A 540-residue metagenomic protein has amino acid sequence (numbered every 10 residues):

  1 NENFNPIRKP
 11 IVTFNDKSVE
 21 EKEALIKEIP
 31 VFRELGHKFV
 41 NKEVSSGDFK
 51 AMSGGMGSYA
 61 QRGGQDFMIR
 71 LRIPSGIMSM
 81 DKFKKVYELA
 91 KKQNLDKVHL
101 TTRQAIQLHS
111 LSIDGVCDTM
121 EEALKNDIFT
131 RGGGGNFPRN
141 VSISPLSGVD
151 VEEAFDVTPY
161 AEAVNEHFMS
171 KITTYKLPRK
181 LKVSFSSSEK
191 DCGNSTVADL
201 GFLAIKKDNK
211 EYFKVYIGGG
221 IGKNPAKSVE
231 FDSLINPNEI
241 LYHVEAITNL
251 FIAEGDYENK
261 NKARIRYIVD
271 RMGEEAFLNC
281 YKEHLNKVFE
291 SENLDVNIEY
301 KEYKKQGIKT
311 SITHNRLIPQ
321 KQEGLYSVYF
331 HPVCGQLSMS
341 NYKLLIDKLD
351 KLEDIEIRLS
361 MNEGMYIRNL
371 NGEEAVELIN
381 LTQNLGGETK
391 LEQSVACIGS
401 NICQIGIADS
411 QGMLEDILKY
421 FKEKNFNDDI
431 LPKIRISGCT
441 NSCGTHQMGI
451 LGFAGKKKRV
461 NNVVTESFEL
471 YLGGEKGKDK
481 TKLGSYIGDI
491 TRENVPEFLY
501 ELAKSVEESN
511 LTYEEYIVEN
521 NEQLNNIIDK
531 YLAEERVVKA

Functional and structural regions predicted by a protein language model:
N1-V19, E23, Y175-N279, G449-L511: Mobile "lid/hinge" segments at catalytic clefts and subdomain interfaces of large enzymes
N1-Y87, C280-I346, Y366: Gly/Thr-rich phosphate-binding loop signature of adenosyl cofactor/nucleotide-binding cores
V40-V44, D66-Y212, Y242, V328-V463: Small-residue-enriched alpha-helical segments and adjacent helix-cap loops that form tight helix-helix packing
G57-G63, N94-L100, E254-E258, L317-Q322 (+1 more regions): Short, flexible, solvent-exposed loop/turn segments with mixed acidic/basic and small polar residues
S110, D114-D118, E122-D127, I252-L317 (+3 more regions): Terminal amphipathic helices with adjacent charged low-complexity linkers/tails
R131-G135, L250-N259, K287-I298, G386-E392 (+2 more regions): Flexible helix-coil linker/hinge segments at domain or subdomain boundaries
S184-S187, I265-A276, K301-K309, E514-E535: Amphipathic alpha-helical surface "interface" segments used for docking/oligomerization or membrane association within
P319-L359, F498-L499, S505-E508, T512-A540: Long hydrophobic segments that form regular secondary structure
